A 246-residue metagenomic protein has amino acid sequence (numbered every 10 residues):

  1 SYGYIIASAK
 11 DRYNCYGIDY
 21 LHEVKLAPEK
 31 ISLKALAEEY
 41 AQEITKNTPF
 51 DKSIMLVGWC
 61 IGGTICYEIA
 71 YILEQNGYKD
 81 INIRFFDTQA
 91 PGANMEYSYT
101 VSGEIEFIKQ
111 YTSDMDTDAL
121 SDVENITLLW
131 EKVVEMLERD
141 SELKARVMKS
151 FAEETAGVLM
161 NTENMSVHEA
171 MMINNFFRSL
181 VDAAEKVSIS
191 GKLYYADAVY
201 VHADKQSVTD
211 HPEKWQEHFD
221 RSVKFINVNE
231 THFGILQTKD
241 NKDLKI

Functional and structural regions predicted by a protein language model:
S1-I246: A hydrolase-biased, glycine/serine/histidine/acidic-enriched motif that marks catalytic-domain neighborhoods in diverse
